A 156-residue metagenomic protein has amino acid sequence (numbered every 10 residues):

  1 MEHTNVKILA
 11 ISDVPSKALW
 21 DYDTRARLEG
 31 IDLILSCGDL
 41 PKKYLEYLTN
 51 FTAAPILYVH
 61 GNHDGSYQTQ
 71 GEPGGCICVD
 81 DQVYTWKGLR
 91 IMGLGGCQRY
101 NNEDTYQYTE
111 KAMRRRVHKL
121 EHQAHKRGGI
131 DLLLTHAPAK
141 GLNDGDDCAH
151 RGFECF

Functional and structural regions predicted by a protein language model:
M1-F51, H122-G129: N-terminal active-site segment of His-dependent metallophosphoesterases
A10-L19, H63-G152: Conserved catalytic scaffold of divalent metal-dependent phosphoesterases
T52-I56: A short helix->loop->beta-strand "cap" motif at the edges of active sites that frequently abuts
L57-N62: Short internal beta-strands
